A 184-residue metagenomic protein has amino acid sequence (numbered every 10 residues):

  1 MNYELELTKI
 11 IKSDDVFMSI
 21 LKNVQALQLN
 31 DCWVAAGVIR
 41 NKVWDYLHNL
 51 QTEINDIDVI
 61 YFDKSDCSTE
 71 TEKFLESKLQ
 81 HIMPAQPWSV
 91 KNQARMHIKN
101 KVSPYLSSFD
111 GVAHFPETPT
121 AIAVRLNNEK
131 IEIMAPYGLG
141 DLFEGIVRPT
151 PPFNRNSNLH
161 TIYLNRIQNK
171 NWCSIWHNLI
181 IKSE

Functional and structural regions predicted by a protein language model:
M1-E184: Catalytic cores of the polymerase beta-like nucleotidyltransferase superfamily and closely associated nucleotide
